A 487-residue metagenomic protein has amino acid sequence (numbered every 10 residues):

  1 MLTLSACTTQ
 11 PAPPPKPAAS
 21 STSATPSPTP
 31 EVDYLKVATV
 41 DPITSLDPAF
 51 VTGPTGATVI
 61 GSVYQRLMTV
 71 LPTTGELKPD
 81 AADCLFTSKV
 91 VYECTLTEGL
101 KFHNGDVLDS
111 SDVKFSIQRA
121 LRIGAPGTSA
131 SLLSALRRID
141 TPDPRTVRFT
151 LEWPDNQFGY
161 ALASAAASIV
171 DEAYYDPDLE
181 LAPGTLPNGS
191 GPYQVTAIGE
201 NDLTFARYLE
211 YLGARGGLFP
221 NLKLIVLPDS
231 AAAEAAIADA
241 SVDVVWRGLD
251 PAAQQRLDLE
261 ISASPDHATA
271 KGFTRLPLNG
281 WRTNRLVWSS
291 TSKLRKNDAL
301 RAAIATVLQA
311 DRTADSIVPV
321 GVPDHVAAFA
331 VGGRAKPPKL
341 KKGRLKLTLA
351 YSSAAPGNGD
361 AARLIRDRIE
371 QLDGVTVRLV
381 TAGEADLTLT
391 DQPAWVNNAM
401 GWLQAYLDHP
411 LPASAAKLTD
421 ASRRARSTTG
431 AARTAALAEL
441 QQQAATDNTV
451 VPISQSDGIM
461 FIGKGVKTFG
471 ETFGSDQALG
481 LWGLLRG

Functional and structural regions predicted by a protein language model:
A38-K89, Q118, N188: N-terminal lobe/hinge region of extracytoplasmic solute-binding protein
D83-P126, R148, L294-K296: Aromatic- and charge-enriched surface segment that lines or borders ligand/interaction sites
V91, S129-Y174: Surface-exposed binding/hinge segments that line and control ligand-binding clefts or catalytic entry sites
A163-G217, N221: Gly/Pro-rich hinge or "lid" segments in bacterial periplasmic/extracellular proteins
T196-A206, K223-T291, D391: Extracellular/periplasmic solute-recognition and catalytic clefts
T291-D367, Q371, E439: Append "and occasionally in soluble cytosolic enzymes with long acidic Gly/Pro-rich linkers
R378-G383, G401-K464, G487: Extracytoplasmic/peripheral linker and loop segments enriched in polar/acidic and small residues with frequent Thr/Pro
M460-G487: Long beta-strand-rich cores associated with HINT superfamily self-processing modules
